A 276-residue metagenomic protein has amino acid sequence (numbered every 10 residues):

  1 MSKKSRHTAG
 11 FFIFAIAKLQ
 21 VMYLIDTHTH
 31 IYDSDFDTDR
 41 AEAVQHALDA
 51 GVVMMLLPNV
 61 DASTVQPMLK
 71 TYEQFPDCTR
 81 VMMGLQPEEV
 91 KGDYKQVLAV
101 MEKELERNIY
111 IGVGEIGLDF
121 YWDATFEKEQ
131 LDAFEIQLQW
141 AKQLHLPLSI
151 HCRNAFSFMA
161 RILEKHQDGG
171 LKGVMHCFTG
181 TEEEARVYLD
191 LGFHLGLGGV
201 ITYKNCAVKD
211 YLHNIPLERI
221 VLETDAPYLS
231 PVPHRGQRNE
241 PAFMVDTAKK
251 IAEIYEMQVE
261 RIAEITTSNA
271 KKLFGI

Functional and structural regions predicted by a protein language model:
K3, F14-I276: Mid-domain alpha/beta scaffold segments of enzyme catalytic cores
